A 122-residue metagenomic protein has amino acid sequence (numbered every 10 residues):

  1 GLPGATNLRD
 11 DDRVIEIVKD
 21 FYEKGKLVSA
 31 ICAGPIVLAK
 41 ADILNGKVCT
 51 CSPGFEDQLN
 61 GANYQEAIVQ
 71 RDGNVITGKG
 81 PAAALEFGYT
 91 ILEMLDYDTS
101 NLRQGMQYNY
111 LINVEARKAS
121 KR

Functional and structural regions predicted by a protein language model:
G1-R122: Active-site-adjacent pocket-lining segments in enzyme domains
